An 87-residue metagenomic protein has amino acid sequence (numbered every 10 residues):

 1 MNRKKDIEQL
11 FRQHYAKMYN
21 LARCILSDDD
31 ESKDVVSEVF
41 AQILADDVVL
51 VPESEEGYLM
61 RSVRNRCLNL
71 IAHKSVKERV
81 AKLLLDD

Functional and structural regions predicted by a protein language model:
M1-N20, C24, D30, V49-L50: A short, charge-rich alpha-helical start-of-domain segment used by transcription regulators
Q9, Q13, E38, L83-L84: Alpha-helical structural segments
L10, I25-L26, I43, V63: Residue-level detection of beta-strand scaffold positions
K17, Q42, R79-K82: Residue-level recognition of specific faces of alpha-helices
N20, D34-A41, A45, E53-N65: Structural recognition of an alpha-helix C-terminal capping motif at a helix-to-coil junction
V48-L50, L68-N69: Activation segment of protein kinase catalytic domains
R61-K82: Arg/Lys-rich amphipathic alpha helix in sigma70-family domain 2
